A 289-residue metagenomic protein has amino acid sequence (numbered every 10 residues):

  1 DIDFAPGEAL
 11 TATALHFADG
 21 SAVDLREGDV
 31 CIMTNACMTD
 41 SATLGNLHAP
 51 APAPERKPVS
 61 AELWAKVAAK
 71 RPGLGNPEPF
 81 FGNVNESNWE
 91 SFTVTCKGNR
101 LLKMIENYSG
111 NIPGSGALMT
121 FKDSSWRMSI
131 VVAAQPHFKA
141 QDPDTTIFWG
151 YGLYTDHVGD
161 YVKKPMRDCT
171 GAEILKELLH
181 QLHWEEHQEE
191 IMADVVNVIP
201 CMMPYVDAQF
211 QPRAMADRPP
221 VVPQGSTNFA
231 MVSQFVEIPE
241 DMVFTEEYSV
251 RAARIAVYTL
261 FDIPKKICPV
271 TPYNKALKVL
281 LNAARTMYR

Functional and structural regions predicted by a protein language model:
D1-I2, A36-C37, Q234, Y273-K275: An acidic- and aromatic-residue-enriched active-site/binding cleft used to recognize and process polar
D1-S21: A conserved short coil-to-beta-strand element within the FAD-binding core of flavoproteins
G7, C37-M38, A284-R289: Charged interaction patches that mediate protein-protein contacts
E8, D24-L25, V222: Generic structural signal for beta-strand residues in well-ordered domains
G20-V30: Core beta-strand elements of the Rossmann-like FAD/NAD(P) dinucleotide-binding domain in flavoenzyme oxidoreductases
G28-M33, D40-R254, Y258-P269: C-terminal segments that line or cap access tunnels to active or ligand-binding sites in enzymes and enzyme-associated
T259-R289: Active-site-proximal substrate-binding core of FAD-dependent oxidoreductases
